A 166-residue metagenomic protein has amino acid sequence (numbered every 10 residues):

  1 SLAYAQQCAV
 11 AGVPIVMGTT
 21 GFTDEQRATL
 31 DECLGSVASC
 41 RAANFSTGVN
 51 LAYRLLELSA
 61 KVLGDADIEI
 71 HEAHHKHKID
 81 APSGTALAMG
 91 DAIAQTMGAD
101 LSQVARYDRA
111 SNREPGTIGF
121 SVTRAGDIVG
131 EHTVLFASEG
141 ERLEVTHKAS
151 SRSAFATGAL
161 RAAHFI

Functional and structural regions predicted by a protein language model:
L2-V13, M17-R41, T47-A60: Rossmann-fold NAD(P)-binding glycine/threonine-rich loop
M17, G21, A43, E72 (+1 more regions): Conserved residues at beta->alpha junctions
G64-I166: C-terminal substrate-binding/catalytic lobe of Rossmann-fold NAD(P)-dependent oxidoreductases
